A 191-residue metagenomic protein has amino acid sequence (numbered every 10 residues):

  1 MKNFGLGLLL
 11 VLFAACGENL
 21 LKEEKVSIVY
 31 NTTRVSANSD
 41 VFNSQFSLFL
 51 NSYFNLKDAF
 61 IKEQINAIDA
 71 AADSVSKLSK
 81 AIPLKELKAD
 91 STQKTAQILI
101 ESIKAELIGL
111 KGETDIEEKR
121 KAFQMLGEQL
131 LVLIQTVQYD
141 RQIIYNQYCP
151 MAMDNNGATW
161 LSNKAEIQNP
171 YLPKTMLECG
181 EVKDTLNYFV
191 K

Functional and structural regions predicted by a protein language model:
M1-A14: Sec-dependent bacterial lipoprotein signal peptides
C16-L20: Bacterial signal peptide processing site
K22-E23, Y30, D184, Y188: Acidic/histidine-enriched, glycine/proline-rich intrinsically disordered or flexible terminal extensions
E24-Q45: Post-signal peptide N-terminal segment of mature Sec-exported envelope proteins
N38-K191: Mature extracytoplasmic or organellar-lumen-exposed domains after removal of signal/transit peptides
